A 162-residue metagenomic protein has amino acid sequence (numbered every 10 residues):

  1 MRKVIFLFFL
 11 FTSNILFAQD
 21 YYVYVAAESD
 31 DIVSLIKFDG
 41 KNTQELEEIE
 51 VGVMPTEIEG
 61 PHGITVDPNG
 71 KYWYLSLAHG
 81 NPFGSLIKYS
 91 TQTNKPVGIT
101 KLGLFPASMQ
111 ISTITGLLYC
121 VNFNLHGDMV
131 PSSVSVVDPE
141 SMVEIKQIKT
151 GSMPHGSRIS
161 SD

Functional and structural regions predicted by a protein language model:
M1-R2, S157: Short, intrinsically disordered low-complexity segments
K3-S13: Sec-dependent N-terminal signal peptides
A18-D162: Predominantly soluble domains enriched in secretory-pathway, periplasmic, or organellar proteins
